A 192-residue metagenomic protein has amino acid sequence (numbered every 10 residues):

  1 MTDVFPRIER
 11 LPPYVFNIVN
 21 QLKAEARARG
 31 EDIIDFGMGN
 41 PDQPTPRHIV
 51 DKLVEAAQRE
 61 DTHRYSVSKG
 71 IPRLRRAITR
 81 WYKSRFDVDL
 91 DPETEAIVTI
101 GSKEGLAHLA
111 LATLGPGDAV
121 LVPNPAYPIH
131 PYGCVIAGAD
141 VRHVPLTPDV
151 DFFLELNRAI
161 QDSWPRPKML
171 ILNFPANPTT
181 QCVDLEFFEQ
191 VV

Functional and structural regions predicted by a protein language model:
T2-F5, E9-I100, H108: N-terminal small-domain helix-loop-helix segment of the aminotransferase-like
V19-K23, H130, Q190-V191: Aromatic/hydrophobic pocket-lining residues that form π-stacking "cages" and hydrophobic walls in ligand
D32, D118-A119, D140, K168-M169: Structural signature of beta-strand start/N-cap positions in the alpha/beta core of ABC transporter nucleotide-binding
P41, K103, Y127, F174-P178: Short glycine-rich anion-binding loops that position phosphate/pyrophosphate groups of nucleotides and phosphorylated
P44-P46, L106, H130-P131, T179-T180: Glycine/Thr-rich phosphate-binding loops of Rossmann-like dinucleotide-binding domains
A112-C134: Conserved PLP-anchoring active-site segment centered on the Schiff-base-forming lysine
I136-R142: A short helix-loop-beta submotif of the ANL/AMP-binding
R142, L146-V192: Active-site phosphate-binding strand-loop segment of PLP-dependent enzymes
